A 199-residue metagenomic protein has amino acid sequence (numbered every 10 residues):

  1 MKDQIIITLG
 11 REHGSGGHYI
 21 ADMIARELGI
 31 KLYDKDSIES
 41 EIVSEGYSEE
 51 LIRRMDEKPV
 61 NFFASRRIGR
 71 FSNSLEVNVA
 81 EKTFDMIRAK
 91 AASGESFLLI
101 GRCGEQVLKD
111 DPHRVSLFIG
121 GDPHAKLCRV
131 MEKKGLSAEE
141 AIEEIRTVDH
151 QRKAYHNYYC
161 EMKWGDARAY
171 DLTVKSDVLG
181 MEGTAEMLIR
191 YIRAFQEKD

Functional and structural regions predicted by a protein language model:
K2-R11, E95: Pre-Walker A (Motif I) flank of P-loop NTPase domains
T8-D22: Glycine-rich phosphate-binding P-loop
K31-V43: Short beta-strand-centered segment that lines the nucleotide-binding/catalytic pocket of NTP-utilizing
I42-S96: ATP-dependent small-molecule kinase phosphotransfer cores that center on conserved nucleotide phosphate-binding segments
V60-R66, V77, A138-E182: Small-molecule kinase domains that catalyze NTP-dependent phosphoryl transfer to phosphate-bearing small molecules
F84, M181-I189: Short, amphipathic alpha-helical "lid/cap" segments that border enzyme active or binding sites
G101-E105: Short, polar loop motifs at secondary-structure junctions
D110-K133, A138-R146: Conserved phosphate-donor/acceptor-positioning beta-strand/loop module used by diverse small-molecule
